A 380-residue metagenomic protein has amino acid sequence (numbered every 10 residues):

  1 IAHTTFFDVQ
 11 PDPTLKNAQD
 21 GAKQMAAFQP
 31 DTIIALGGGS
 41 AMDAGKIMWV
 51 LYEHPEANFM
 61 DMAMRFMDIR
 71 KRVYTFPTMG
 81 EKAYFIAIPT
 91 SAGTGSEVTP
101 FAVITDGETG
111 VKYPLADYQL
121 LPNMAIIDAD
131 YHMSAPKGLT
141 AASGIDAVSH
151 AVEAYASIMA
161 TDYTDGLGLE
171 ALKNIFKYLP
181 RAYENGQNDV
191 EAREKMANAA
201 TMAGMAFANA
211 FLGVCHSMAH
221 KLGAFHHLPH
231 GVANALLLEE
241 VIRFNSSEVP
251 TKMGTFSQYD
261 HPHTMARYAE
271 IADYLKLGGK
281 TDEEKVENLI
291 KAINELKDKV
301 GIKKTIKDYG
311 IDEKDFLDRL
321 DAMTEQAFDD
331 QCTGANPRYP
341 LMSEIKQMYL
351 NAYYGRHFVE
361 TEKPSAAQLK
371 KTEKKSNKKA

Functional and structural regions predicted by a protein language model:
T5-L15: Short beta->alpha junction loops
K16-K23, A27-D130: Glycine/threonine-rich beta-strand-loop-alpha-helix active-site module that forms ligand/phosphate-binding
G93, T201-N234, D329-A335: Glycine-rich phosphate/pyrophosphate-binding beta-alpha loops
V98-A210: Carboxylate- and glycine-rich phosphate/diphosphate-binding segment that chelates Mg2+/Mn2+
M159-L167, Y183-K195, A210-C215, M253 (+4 more regions): Flexible, glycine/charged-enriched surface loops at secondary-structure junctions
F225, V232-D315, F358-V359, K363-Q368: Gly/Pro-rich interdomain helix-loop hinge
D315-A380: Short, amphipathic C-terminal "tail helix"
